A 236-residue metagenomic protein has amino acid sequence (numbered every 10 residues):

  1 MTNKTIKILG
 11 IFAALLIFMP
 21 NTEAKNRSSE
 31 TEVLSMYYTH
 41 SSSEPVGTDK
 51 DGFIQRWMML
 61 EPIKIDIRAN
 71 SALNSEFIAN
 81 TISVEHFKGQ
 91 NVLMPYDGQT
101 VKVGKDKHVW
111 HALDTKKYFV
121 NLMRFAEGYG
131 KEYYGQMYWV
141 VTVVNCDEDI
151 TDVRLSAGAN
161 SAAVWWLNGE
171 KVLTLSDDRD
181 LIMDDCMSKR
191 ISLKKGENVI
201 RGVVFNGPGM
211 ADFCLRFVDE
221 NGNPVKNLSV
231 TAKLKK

Functional and structural regions predicted by a protein language model:
M1-L9: Bacterial N-terminal signal peptides that target proteins for export
L9-I17: Bacterial N-terminal signal peptides
I17-E23: C-terminal segment of classical bacterial N-terminal signal peptides
A24-V120, V203-K236: Accessory carbohydrate-binding/adhesion or oligomerization-edge regions at the termini of glycan-active proteins
Y133-N145: Short beta-strands within extracellular/lumenal beta-sheet-rich domains
C146, L155-A159, V204-N206: Non-cytosolic beta-sheet module surface loops
T151-W166, I200: Aromatic-lined ligand-binding clefts that engage carbohydrates, nucleic acids, or primary amines
L167-R216: Beta-strand-rich ligand-recognition modules
